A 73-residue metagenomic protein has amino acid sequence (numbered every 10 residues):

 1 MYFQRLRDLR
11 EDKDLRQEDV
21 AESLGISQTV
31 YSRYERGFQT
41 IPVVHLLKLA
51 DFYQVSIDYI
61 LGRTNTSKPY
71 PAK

Functional and structural regions predicted by a protein language model:
Q4-S23, K48: Short basic helix-loop element that most often maps to the first helix and adjoining turn of HTH DNA-binding modules
L6, V20-A21, Y31-Y34, I60: Conserved hydrophobic/aromatic packing and binding residues within compact polymer-binding modules
D12, L61-K73: Short, charged recognition helix plus adjacent turn of helix-turn-helix-like nucleic-acid-binding domains
G25, V44-Y59: DNA major-groove recognition helix of helix-turn-helix/homeodomain DNA-binding modules
G25-T40: Recognition helix of helix-turn-helix/homeodomain-like DNA-binding domains that insert into the DNA major groove
E35, Y53, L61-T64: DNA major-groove recognition helix of helix-turn-helix
F38-K48, P69: Short, basic-rich loop-to-helix N-cap that marks the start of a DNA-contacting helix
